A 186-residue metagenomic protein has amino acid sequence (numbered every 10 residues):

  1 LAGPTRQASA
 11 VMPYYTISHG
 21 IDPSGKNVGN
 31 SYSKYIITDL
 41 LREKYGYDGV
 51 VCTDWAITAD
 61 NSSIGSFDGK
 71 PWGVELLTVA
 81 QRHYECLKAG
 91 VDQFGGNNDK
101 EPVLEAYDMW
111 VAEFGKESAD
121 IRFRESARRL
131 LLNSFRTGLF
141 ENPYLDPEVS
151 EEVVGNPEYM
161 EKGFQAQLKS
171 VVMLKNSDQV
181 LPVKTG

Functional and structural regions predicted by a protein language model:
L1-G186: Glycoside hydrolase catalytic-domain context in secreted enzymes
